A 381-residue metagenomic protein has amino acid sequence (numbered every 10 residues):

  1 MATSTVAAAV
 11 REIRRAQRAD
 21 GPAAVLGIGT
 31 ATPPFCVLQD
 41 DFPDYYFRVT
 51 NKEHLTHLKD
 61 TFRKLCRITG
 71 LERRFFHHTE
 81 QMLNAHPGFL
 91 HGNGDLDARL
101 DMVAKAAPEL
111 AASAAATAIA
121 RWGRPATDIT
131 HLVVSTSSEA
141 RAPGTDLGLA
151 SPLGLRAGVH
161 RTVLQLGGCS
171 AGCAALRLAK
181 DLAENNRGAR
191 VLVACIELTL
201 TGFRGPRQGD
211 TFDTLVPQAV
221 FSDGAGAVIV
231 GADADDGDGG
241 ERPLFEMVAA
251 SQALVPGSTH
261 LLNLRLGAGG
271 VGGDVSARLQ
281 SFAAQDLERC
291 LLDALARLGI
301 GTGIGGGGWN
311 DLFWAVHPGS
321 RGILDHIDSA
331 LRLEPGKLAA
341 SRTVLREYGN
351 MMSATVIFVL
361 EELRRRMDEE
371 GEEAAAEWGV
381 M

Functional and structural regions predicted by a protein language model:
A2-T3, A7-R14, A112, I119 (+6 more regions): Claisen-condensing/thiolase-fold acyl-transfer catalytic domains that form or cleave C-C bonds in fatty acid
A2-V103, T199, G205-A296: Condensing-enzyme catalytic core mediating Claisen C-C bond formation in acyl metabolism
D20-A23, A126-T130, A157-H160, N185-V191 (+5 more regions): Short coil/turn connectors at secondary-structure junctions
L26-G29, S135, Q165, R190-E197 (+2 more regions): Short beta-strand segments
R63-L155, T162, L166, G305-L324: Conserved beta-ketoacyl condensing-enzyme motif
R121-P125, D181-R190, G231-P243: Secondary-structure boundary elements
A140-L147, S170-A174, L178-N185, L192 (+2 more regions): Glycine-rich, mobile lid/loop segments that gate access to catalytic sites or pores
A140-L155, C195-P206, H260, L324-L338: Acidic-glycine-rich active-site phosphate/pyrophosphate-binding loop
